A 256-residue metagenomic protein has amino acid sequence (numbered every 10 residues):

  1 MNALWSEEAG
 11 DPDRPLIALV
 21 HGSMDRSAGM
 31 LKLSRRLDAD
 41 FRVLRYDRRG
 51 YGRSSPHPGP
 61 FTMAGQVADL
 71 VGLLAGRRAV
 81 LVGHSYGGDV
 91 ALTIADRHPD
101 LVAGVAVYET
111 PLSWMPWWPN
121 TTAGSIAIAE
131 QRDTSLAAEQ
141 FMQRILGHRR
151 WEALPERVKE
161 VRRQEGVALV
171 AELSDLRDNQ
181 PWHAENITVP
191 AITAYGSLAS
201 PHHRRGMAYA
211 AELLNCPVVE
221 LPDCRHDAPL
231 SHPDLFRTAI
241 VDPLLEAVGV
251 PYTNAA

Functional and structural regions predicted by a protein language model:
N2-P56, L244: Conserved HGGG/HGGXW glycine-rich cap/lid loop of the alpha/beta-hydrolase fold
L19-G22, S85, G196: Glycine-rich His-Gly loop
K32-R35, L44-V82, Y86, T238: Active-site loop/oxyanion-hole signature of alpha/beta-hydrolase fold enzymes
R48, T110, D223: Active-site loop/turn elements of alpha/beta-hydrolase fold enzymes, especially the short glycine-/histidine-rich
L92-R132: Flexible "cap/lid" loop of the alpha/beta hydrolase fold
W118, D133-L173, R177: Conserved alpha/beta-hydrolase catalytic His-Asp/Glu region
V158-L214, E220-D223, P229: Conserved serine/cysteine hydrolase catalytic core
N215-A256: Catalytic active-site module of serine/aspartate enzymes centered on a nucleophile-bearing elbow/loop
